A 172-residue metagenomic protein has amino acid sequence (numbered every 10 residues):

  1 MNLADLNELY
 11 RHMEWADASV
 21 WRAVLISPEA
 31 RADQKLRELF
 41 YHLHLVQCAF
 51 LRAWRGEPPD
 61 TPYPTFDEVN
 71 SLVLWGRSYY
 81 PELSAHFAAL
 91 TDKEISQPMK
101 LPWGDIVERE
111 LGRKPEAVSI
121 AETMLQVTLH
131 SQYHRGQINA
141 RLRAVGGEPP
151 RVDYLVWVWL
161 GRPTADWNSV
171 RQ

Functional and structural regions predicted by a protein language model:
N7-P64, R109-Q172: Short, contiguous alpha-helical
P58-P102: Helix-adjacent hinge/juxtasegments
S96-L101, V107-E108, V118-I120: Mid-chain, well-packed structural core segment of small domains
